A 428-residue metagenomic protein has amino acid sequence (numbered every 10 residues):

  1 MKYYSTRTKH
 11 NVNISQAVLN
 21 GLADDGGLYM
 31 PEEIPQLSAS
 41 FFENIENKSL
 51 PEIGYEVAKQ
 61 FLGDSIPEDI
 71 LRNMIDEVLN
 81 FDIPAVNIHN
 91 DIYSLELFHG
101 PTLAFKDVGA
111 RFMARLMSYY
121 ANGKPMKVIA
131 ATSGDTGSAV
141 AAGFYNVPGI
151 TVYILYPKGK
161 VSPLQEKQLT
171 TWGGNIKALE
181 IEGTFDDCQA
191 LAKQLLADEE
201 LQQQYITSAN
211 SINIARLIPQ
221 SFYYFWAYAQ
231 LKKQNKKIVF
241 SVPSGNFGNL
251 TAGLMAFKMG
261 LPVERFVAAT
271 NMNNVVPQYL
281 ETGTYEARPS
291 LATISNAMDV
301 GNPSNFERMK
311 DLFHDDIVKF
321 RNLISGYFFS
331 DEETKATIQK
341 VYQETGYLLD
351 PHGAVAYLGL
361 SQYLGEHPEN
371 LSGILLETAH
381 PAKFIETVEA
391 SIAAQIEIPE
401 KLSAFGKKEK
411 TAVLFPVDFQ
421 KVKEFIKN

Functional and structural regions predicted by a protein language model:
M1-N428: PLP-dependent amino-acid enzyme catalytic core
